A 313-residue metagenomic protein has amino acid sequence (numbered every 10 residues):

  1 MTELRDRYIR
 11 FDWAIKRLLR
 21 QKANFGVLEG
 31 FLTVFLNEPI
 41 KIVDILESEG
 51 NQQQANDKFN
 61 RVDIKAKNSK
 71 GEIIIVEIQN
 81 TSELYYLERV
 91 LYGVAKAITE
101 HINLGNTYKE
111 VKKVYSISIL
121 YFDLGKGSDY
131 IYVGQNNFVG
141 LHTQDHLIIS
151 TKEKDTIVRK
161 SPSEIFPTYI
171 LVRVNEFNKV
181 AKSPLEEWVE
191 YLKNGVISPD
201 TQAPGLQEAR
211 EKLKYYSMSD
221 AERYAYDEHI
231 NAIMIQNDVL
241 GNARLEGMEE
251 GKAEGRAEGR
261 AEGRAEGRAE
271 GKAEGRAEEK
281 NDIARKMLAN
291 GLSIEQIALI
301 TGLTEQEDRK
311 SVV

Functional and structural regions predicted by a protein language model:
M1-V313: Elongated, amphipathic alpha-helical interaction scaffolds
